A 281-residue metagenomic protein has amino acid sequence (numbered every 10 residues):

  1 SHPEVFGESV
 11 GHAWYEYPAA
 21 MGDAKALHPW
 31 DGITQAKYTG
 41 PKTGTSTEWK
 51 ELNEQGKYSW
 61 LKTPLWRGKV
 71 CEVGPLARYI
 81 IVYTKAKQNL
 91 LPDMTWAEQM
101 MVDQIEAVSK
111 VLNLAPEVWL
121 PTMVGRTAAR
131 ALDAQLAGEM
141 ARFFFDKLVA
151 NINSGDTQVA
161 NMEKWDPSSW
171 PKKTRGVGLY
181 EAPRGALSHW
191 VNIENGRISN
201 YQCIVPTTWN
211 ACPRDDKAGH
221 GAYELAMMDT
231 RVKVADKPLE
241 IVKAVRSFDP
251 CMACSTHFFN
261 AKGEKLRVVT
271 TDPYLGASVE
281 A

Functional and structural regions predicted by a protein language model:
S1-A281: Metal/cofactor-centered catalytic core regions of large enzymes
